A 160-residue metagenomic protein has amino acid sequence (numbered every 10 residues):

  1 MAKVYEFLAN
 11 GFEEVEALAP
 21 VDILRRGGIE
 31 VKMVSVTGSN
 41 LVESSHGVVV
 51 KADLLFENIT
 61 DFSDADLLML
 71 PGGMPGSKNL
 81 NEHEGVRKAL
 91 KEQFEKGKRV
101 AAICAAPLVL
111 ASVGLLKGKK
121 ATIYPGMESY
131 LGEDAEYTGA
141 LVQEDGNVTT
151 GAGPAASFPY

Functional and structural regions predicted by a protein language model:
K3-E6, F12, I23-S39, D53-Y160: Active-site-adjacent pocket-lining segments in enzyme domains
S44-D53: A cross-family phosphate/adenosyl-ligand binding-site feature
